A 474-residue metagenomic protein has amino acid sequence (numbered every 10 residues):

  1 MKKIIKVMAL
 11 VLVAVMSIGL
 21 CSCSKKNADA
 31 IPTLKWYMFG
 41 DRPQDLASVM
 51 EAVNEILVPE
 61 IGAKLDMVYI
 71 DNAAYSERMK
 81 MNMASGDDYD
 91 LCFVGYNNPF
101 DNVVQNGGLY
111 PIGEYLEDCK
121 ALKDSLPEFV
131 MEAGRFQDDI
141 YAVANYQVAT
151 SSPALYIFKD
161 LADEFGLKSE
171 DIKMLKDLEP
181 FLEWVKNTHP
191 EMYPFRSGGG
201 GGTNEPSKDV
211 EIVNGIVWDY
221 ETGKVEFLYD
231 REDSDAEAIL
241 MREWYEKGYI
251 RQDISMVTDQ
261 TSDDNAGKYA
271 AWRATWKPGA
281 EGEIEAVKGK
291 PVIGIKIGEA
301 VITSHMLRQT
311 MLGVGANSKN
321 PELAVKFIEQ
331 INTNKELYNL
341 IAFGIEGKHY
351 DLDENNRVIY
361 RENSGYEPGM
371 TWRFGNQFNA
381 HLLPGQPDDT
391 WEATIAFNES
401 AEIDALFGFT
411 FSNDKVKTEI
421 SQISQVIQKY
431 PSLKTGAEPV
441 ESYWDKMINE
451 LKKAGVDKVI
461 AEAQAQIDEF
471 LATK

Functional and structural regions predicted by a protein language model:
I4-S24: Sec-dependent N-terminal signal peptides of Gram-positive bacterial secreted proteins and lipoproteins
A9, C23-M174, D209-E211, V225-Y229 (+1 more regions): Conserved N-terminal structural module of periplasmic/extracytoplasmic solute-binding proteins
I31-L34, I61-K64, S85-D90, Q137-Y141 (+6 more regions): Loop/turn elements at helix/coil->beta-strand transitions in domains of secreted/extracellular proteins
F39, D101, G202-N214, Y245-G365: Extracytoplasmic/periplasmic substrate-binding proteins
S76-D88, P180-N187, T258-Y269, T435: Short helices/loops that flank or line small-molecule/ion binding pockets
D101-Q105, K186-P194, T203-S207, A271-W272 (+2 more regions): Secretory-pathway/luminal and periplasmic proteins that interact with or process carbohydrate-rich
R135-G202, W218-M256, A316-E322, Q330 (+2 more regions): Helix-loop-helix "hinge/cap" segment bordering the ligand-binding cleft or interdomain interface
L323-E438: Conserved small-residue motifs centered on glycine
